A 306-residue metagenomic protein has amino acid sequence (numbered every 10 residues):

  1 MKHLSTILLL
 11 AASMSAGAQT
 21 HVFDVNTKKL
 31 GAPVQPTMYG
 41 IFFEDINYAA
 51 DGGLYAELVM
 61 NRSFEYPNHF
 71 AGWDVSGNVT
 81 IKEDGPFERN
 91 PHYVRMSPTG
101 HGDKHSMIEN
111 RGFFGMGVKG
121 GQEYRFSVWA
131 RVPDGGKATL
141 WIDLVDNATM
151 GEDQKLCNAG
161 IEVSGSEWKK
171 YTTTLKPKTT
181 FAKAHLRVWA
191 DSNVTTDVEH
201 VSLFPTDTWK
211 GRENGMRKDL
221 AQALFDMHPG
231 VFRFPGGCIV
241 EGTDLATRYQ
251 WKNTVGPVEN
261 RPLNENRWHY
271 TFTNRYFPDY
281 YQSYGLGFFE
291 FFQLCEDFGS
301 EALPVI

Functional and structural regions predicted by a protein language model:
M1-L9: Sec-dependent signal peptide recognition, specifically the positively charged N-region followed immediately by
L8-G17: Hydrophobic h-region of N-terminal signal peptides that target proteins for export in Gram-negative bacteria
Q19-S283, E301-L303: Extracellular and organelle-lumenal recognition/adhesion modules and their flexible linkers in secreted
Y284-D297: Structured alpha-helical segments in the cores of large, soluble enzyme domains
I306: N-terminal loops that bind phosphate or other acidic moieties and the adjacent beta-alpha structural core
